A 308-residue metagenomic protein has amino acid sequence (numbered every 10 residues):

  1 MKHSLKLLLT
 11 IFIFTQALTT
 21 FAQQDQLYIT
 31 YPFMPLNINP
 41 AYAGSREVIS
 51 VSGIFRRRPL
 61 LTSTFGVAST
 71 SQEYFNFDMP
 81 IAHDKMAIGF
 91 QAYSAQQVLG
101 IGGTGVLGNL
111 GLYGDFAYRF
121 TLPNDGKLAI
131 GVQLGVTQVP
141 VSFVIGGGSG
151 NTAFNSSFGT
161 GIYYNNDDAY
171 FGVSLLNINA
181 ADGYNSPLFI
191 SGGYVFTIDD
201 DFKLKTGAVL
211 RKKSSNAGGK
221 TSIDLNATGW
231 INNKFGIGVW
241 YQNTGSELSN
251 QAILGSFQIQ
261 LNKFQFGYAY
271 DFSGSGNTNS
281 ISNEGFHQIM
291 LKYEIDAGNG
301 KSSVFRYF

Functional and structural regions predicted by a protein language model:
K2-T10: Sec-dependent signal peptide recognition, specifically the positively charged N-region followed immediately by
L9-F12, Q265: Transmembrane alpha-helix boundary/anchor motif
F14-T19: N-terminal signal peptide c-region/cleavage motif recognized by signal peptidases
Q23-F308: Subset of outer-membrane beta-barrel
